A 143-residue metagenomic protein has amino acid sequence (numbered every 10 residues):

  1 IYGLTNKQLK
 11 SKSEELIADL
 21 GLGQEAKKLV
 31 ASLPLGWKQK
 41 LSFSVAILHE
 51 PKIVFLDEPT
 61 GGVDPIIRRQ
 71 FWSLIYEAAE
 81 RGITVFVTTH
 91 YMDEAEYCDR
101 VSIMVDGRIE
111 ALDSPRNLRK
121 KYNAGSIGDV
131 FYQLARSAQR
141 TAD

Functional and structural regions predicted by a protein language model:
T5-E25: Conserved ABC ATPase "signature" region
L29-G36: Conserved ABC ATPase signature
F43: Hydrophobic anchor residue at the start of the ABC signature
E50: Conserved catalytic motifs of ABC-family nucleotide-binding domains
V54-E58: Catalytic Walker B motif of ABC-type/P-loop ATPase nucleotide-binding domains
L112-D113: ABC ATPase "signature
